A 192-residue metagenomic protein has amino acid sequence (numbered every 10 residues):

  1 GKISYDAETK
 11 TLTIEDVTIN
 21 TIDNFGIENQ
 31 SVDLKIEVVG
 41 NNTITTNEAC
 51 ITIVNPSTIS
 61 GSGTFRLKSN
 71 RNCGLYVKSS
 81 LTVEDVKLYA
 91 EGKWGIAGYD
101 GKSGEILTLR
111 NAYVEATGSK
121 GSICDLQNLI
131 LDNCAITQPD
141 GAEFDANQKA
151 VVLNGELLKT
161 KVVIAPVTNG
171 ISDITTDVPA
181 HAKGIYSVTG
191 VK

Functional and structural regions predicted by a protein language model:
G1-V167: A composition-driven surface/loop motif
T168-K192: C-terminal outer-membrane/trafficking sorting elements
